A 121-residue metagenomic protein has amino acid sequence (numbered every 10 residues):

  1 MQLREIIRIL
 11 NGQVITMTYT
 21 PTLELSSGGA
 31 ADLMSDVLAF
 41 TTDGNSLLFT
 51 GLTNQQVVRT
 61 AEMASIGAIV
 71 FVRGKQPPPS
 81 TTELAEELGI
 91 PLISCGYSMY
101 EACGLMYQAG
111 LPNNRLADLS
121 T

Functional and structural regions predicted by a protein language model:
M1-T20: N-terminal, charge-rich interaction modules
T22-L23, S27, A31-L47, G51-T121: Feature captures the catalytic cores and cofactor-binding loops of soluble hydro-lyases/lyases that act on carboxylate
